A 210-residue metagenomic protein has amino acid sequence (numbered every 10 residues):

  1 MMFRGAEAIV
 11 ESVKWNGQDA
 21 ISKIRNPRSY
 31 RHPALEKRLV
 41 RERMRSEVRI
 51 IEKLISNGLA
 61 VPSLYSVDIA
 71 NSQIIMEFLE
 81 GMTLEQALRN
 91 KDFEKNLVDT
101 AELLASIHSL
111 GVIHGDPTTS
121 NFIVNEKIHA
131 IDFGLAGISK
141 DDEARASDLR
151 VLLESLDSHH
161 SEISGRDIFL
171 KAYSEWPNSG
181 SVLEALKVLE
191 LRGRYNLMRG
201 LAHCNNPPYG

Functional and structural regions predicted by a protein language model:
M2-E7, S56-G58: A short catalytic or substrate-binding loop motif that flags glycine-/basic-rich loops and adjacent residues that bind
R4-R45: ATP-binding glycine-rich loop module of kinase domains
S12, D19-K23, I75, A130-D132 (+1 more regions): Short hydrophobic-acidic sequence motifs that mark active-site Asp/Glu residues
S12-W15, I24, S66, F78 (+1 more regions): Conserved hydrophobic "DFG−1" position in protein kinase catalytic cores
N26, V40-M44, I55, L59-T100: Conserved structural core of kinase catalytic domains
I51-L59, E85-S120, I128, L149 (+1 more regions): Conserved kinase catalytic-core helix
H129-G210: C-lobe/activation-segment region of protein kinase-like
